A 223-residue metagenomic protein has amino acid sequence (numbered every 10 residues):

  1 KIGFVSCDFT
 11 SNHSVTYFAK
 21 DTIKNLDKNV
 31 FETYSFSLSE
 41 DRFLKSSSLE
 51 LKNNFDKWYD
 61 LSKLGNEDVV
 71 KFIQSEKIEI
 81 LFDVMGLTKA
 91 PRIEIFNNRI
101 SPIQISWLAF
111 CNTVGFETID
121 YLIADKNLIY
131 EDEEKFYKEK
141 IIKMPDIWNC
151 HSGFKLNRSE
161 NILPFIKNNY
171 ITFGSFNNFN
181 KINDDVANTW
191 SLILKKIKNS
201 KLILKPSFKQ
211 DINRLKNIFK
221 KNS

Functional and structural regions predicted by a protein language model:
K1-T118, A124-E134, L202-S223: Conserved nucleotide-cofactor-binding alpha/beta core module
T10-V30, D146-S223: Conserved catalytic-core segment of nucleotide-activated headgroup transferases in glycan assembly
I103, D120, K140, N169-I171: A generic secondary-structure signal marking the coil-to-beta-strand transition
D120-E131, Y137-G153: Donor nucleotide-sugar binding/catalytic pocket of nucleotide-sugar-dependent glycosyltransferases
